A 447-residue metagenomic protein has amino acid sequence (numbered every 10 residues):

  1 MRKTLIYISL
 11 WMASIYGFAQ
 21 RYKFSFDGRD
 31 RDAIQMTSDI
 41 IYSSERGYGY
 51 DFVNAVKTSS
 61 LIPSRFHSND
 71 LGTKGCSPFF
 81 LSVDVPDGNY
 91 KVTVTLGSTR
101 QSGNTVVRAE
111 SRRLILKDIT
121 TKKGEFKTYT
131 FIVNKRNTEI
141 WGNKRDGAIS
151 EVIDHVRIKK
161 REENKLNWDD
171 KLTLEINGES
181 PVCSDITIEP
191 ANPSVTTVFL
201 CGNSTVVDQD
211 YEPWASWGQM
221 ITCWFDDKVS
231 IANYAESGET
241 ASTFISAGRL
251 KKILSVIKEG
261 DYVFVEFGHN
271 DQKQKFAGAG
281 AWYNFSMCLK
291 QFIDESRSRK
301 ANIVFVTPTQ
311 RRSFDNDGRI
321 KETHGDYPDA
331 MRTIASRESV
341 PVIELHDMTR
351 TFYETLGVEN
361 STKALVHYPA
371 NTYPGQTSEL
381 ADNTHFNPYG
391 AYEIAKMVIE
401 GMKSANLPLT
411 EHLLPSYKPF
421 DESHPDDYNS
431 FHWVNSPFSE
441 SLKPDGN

Functional and structural regions predicted by a protein language model:
M1-Q20: Bacterial Sec-dependent N-terminal signal peptides
M12, T205, Q310: Short, glycine/serine-rich, charged loops/turns that create anion-binding and catalytic segments at active sites
Q20-Y211: Compositionally biased, intrinsically disordered or flexible polar/acidic segments
K23, I231-N233, S339-V342: Conserved beta-strand scaffold positions in the cores of enzyme catalytic domains, especially in NTP/NDP-utilizing
A109-S111, F225-D227, R299, E338: Short, structured coil segments at secondary-structure junctions
L174, G178-E236, L250-V263: Serine-esterase "nucleophile elbow" of acetyl-processing enzymes
T240-R249: Structural motif
G248-P415, P419, S423, D427-Y428 (+1 more regions): Alpha-helical cap/lid subdomain in secreted, periplasmic, or secretory-pathway luminal O-acyl-processing enzymes
